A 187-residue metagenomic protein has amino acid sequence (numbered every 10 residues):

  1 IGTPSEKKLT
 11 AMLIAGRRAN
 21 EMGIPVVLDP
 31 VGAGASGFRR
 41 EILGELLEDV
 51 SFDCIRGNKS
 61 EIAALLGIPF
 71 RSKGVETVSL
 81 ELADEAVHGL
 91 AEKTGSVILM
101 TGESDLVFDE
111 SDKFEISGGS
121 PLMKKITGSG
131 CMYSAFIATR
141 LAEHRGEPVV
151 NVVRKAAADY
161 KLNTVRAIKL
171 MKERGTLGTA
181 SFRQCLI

Functional and structural regions predicted by a protein language model:
I1-K7: Short, glycine-rich nucleotide/cofactor-binding loops
K8-G57: Glycine/small-residue-rich loop that forms an oxyanion/phosphate-binding "nest" at active or ligand-binding sites
R40-F114, L122: Conserved phosphate/ATP/ADP-binding segment of small-molecule kinases
A64, K125-A158: Short, small-residue alpha-helix embedded
A86-A91, P148-V165: Short, well-structured alpha-helical segments that form the helix of a local strand-helix-strand
G119-T127, L170-T176: A short glycine/serine-rich beta->alpha loop
L162-I187: Charged C-terminal helix
